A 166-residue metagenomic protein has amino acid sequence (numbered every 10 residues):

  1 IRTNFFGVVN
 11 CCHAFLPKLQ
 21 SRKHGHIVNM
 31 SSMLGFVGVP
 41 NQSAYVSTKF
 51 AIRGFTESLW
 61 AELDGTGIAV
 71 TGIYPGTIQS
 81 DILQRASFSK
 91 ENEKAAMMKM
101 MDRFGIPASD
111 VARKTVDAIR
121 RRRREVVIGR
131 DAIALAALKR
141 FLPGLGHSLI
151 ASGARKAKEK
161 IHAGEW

Functional and structural regions predicted by a protein language model:
C12, T48: Active-site helix of classical SDR
A14-K23: A short helix-coil junction within the Rossmann-fold of NAD(P)-dependent oxidoreductases
P17, A61-D64: Alpha-helical segment proximal to the catalytic Tyr-Lys
S32: Residue(s) in the substrate-gating loop at a strand-loop-helix junction that position the organic substrate next
V37-S43: Active-site loop immediately N-terminal to the catalytic Tyr-X3-Lys motif of short-chain dehydrogenase/reductase
G65-R130: SDR active-site lid
R123-K156: A transmembrane-helix-recognition feature enriched in membrane-embedded lipid enzymes and envelope glyco-/phospholipid
